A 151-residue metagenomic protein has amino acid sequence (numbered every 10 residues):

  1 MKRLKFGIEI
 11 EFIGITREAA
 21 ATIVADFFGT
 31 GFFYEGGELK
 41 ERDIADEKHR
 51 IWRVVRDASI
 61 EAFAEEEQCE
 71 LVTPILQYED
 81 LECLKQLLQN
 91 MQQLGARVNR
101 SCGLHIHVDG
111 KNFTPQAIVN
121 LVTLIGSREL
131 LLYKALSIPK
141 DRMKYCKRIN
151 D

Functional and structural regions predicted by a protein language model:
M1-D151: Phosphate/nucleotide-binding catalytic core
